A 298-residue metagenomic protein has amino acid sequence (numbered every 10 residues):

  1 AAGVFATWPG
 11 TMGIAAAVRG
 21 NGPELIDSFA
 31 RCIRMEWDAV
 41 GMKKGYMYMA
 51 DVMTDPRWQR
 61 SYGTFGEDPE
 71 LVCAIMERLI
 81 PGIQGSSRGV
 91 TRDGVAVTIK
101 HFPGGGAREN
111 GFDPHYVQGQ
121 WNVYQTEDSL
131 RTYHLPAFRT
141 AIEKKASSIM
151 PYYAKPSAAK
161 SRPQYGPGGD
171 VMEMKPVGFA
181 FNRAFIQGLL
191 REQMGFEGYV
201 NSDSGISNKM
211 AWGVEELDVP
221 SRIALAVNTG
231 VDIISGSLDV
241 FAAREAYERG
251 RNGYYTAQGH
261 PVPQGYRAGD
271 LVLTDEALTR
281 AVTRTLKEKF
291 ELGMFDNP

Functional and structural regions predicted by a protein language model:
A1-P298: Glycoside hydrolase catalytic-domain context in secreted enzymes
